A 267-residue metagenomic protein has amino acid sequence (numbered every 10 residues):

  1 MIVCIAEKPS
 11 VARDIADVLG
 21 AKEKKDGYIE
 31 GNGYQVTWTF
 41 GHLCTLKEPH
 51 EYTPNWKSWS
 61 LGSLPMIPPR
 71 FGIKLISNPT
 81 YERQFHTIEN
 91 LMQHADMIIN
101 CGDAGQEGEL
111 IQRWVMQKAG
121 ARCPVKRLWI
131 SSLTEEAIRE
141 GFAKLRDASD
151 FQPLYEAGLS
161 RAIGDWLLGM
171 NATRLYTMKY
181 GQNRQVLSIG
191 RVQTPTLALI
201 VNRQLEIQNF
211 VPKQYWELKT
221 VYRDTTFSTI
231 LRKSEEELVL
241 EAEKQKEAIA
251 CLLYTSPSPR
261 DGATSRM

Functional and structural regions predicted by a protein language model:
M1-A162, W166, M170, E243 (+1 more regions): Intrinsically disordered, low-complexity regulatory segments
Q35, L43-S77, R184-S256: Long, highly charged, low-complexity internal segments
I138-Y215, T220: C-terminal or mid-to-C-terminal helical accessory/interaction module adjacent to the motor/catalytic core
Y254-M267: Single conserved hydrophobic/aromatic residue that forms the stacking wall/gate of nucleotide- or nucleobase-binding
